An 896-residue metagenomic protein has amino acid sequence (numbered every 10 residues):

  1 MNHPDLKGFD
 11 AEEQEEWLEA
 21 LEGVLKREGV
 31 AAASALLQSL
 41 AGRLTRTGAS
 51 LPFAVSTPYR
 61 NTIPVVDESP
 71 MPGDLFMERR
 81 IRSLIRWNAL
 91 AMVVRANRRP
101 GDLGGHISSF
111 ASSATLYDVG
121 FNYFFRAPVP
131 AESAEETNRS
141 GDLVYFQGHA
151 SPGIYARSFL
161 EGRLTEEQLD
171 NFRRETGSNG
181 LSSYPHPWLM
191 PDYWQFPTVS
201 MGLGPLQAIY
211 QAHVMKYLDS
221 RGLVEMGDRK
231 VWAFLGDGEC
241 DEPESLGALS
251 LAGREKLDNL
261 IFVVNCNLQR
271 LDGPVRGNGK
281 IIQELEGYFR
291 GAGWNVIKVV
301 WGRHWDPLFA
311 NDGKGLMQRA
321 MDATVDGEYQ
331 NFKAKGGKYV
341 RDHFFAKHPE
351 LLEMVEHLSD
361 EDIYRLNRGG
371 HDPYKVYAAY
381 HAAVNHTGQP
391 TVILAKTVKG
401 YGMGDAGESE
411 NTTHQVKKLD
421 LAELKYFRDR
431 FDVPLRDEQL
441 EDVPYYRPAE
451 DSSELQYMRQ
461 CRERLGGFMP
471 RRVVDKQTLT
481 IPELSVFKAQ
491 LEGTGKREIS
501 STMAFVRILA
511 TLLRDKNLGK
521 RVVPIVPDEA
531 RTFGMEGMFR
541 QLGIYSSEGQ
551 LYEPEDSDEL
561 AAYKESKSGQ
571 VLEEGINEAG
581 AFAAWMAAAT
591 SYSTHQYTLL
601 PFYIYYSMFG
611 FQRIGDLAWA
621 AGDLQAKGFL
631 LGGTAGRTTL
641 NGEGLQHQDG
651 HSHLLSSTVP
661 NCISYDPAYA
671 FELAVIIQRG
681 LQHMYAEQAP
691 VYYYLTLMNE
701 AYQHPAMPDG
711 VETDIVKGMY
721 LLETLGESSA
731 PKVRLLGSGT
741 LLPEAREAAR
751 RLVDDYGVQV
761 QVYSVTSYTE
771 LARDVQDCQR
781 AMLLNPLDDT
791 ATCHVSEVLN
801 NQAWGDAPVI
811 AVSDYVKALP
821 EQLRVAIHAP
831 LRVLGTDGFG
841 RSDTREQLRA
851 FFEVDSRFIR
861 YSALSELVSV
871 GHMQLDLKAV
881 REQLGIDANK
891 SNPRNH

Functional and structural regions predicted by a protein language model:
N2-E161, F427, S501-D515, G519 (+1 more regions): N-terminal amphipathic, basic-rich helices that act as targeting or association modules
H3, A20-G23, P70-E78, A96-G105 (+14 more regions): Glycine- and acidic
P4, A11, R174-P197, L203 (+9 more regions): Thiamine diphosphate
I63, D67-A89, F110, F125-E135 (+10 more regions): Non-catalytic terminal/interface segments that mediate subunit docking, oligomerization, and allosteric communication
E68-I85, A89-G101, H106-E255, N278-G279 (+5 more regions): Cofactor-binding active-site loop characterized by glycine-rich and histidine/acidic residues
V129-E132, M215-E225, T590-G610, G628-F629 (+4 more regions): Glycine-rich phosphate/pyrophosphate-binding loops and their adjacent beta-strand/loop elements at enzyme active sites
A233-F234, C240, D616-R637, G642: A structural-propensity feature for long, helix-poor, extended segments
A233-F234, F262, I525, L631 (+2 more regions): Residue-level marker for buried hydrophobic side chains located in beta-strands that build the well-ordered beta-sheet
